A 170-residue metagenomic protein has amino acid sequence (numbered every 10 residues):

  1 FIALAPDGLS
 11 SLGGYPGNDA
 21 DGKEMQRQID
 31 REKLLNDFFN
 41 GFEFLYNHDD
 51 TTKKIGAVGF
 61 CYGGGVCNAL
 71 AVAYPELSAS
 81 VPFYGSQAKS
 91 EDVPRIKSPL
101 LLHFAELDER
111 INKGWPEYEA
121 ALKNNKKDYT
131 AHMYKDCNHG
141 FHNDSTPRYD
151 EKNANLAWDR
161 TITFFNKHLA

Functional and structural regions predicted by a protein language model:
F1-Y46, N143-S145: Serine-hydrolase catalytic machinery in alpha/beta-hydrolase-like enzymes
P6-G8, G85, Y134-D136: Active-site loop/turn elements of alpha/beta-hydrolase fold enzymes, especially the short glycine-/histidine-rich
D49-F60: Alpha/beta-hydrolase fold nucleophile elbow
G59-G63, C67: Gly/Ala-rich beta-loop-alpha elbow adjacent to hydrolase catalytic centers
E76-S86: A conserved short beta-strand
I96, L101-F104: Short beta-strand/loop motif that positions the catalytic acidic residue of the alpha/beta-hydrolase fold
L107-N112: Acidic catalytic loop of the alpha/beta-hydrolase fold
K123-A170: C-terminal catalytic histidine-bearing segment of alpha/beta-hydrolase fold enzymes
